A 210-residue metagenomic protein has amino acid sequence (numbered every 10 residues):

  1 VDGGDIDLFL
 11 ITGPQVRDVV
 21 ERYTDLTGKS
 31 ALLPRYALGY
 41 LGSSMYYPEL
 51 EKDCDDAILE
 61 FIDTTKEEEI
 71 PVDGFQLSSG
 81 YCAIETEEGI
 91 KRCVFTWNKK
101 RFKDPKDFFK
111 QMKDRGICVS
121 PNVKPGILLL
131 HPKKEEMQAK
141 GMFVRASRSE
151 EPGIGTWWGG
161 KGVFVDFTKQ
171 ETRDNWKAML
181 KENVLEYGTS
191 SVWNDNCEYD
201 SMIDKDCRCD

Functional and structural regions predicted by a protein language model:
V1-G74, K99, F109-Q111: Carbohydrate-recognition beta-sandwich/jelly-roll modules in extracellular/periplasmic carbohydrate-active proteins
P71-D210: Aromatic- and carboxylate-enriched substrate-binding clefts and catalytic-loop regions of carbohydrate-active enzymes
